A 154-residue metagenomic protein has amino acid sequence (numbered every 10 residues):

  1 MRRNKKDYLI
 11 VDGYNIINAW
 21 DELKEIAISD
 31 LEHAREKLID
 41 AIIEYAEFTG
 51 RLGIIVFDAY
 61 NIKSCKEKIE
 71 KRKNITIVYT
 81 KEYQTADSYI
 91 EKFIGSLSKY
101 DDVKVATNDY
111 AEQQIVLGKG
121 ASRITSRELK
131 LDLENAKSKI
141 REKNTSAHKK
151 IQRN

Functional and structural regions predicted by a protein language model:
R2-V11, N15-N154: Nuclease catalytic cores that cleave nucleic-acid phosphodiester bonds, predominantly acidic two-metal-ion
